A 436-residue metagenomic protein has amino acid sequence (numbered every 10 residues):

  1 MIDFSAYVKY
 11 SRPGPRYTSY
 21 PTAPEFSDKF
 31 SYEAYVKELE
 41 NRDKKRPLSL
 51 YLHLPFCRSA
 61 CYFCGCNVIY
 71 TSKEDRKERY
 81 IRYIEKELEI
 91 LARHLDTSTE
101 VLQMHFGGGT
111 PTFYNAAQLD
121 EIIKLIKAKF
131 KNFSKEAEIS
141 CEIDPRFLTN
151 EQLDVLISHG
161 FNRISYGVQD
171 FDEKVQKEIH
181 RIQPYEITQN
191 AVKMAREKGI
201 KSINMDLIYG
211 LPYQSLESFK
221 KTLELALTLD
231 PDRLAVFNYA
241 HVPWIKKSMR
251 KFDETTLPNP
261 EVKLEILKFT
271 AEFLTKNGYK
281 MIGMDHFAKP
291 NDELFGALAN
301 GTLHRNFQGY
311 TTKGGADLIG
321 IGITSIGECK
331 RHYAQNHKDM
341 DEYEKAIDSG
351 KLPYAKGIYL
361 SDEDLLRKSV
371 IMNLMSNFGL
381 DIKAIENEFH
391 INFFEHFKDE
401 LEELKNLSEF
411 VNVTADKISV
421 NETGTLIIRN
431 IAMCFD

Functional and structural regions predicted by a protein language model:
M1-S49, T97: Flexible, acidic/Gly-rich N-terminal and inter-domain linker regions that tether and position cofactor-handling modules
E40, T71-A92, V101-I391: C-terminal scaffold of the Radical SAM
R46-R82, E173: Canonical Radical SAM [4Fe-4S] cluster-binding loop centered on the CxxxCxxC motif and its immediate flanking residues
I385, E400-S408: Basic amphipathic alpha-helical segments that dock to polyanions
I391-E403: Short amphipathic alpha-helical interaction segments
N406-D416: A short, conserved structural fragment
K417-N421: Minor-groove-contacting beta-hairpin "wing" of winged helix-turn-helix DNA-binding domains
T425-D436: Short, amphipathic alpha-helical interaction segments positioned at domain boundaries
